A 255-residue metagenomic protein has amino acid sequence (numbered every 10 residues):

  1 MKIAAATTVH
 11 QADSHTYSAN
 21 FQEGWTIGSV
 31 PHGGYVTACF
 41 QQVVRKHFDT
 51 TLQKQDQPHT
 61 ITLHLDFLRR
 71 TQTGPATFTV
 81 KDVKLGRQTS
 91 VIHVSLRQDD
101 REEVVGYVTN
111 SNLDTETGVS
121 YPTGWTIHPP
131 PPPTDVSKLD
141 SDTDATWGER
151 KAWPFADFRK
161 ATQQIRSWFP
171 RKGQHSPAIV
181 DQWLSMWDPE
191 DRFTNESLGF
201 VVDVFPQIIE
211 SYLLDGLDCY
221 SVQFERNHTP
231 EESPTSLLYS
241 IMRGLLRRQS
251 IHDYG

Functional and structural regions predicted by a protein language model:
M1-G255: Terminal targeting signals and extreme-terminal segments of soluble enzymes
